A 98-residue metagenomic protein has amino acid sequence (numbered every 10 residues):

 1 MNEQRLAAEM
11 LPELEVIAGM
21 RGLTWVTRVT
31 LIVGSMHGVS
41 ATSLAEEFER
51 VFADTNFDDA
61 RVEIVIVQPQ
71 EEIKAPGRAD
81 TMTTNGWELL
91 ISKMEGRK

Functional and structural regions predicted by a protein language model:
M1-K98: Charge-rich, low-complexity N-terminal segments
